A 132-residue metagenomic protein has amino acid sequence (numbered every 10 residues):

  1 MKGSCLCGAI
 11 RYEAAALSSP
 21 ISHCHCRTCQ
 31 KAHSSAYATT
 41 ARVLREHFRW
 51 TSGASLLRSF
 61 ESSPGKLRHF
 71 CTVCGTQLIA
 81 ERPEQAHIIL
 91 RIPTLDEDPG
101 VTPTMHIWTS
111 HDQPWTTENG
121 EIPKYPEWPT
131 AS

Functional and structural regions predicted by a protein language model:
M1-S132: A short Gly-Trp-Pro
